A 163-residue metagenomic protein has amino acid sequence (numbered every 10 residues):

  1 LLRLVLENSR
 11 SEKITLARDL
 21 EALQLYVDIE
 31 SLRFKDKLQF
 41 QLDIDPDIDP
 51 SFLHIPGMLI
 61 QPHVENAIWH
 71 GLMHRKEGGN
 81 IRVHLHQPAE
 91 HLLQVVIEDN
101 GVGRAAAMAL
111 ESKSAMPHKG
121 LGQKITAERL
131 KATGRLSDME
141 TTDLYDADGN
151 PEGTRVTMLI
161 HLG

Functional and structural regions predicted by a protein language model:
L1-T141: Two-component histidine phosphotransfer core
H84-H86, P151-T154: Secondary-structure boundary/capping motif
E140-G153: A short beta-strand-to-loop micro-motif at the C-terminal edge of the catalytic HATPase_c
E152-G163: Short C-terminal beta-strand
